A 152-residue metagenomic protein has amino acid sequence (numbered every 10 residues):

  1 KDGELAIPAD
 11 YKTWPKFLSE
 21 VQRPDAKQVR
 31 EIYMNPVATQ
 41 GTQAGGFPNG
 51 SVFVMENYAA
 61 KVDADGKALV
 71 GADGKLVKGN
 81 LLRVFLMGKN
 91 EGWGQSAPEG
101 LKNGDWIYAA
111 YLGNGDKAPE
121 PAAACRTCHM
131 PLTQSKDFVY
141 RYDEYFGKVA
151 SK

Functional and structural regions predicted by a protein language model:
K1-G3: N-terminal low-complexity, Pro/Thr/Ser-rich intrinsically disordered segments that act as propeptides or flexible
L5-P15, S19, R23, A44 (+1 more regions): Sequence context surrounding c-type heme c attachment/ligation sites in exported
Q28-Q43, K67-A72: N-terminal post-signal-peptidase region of extra-cytosolic proteins
